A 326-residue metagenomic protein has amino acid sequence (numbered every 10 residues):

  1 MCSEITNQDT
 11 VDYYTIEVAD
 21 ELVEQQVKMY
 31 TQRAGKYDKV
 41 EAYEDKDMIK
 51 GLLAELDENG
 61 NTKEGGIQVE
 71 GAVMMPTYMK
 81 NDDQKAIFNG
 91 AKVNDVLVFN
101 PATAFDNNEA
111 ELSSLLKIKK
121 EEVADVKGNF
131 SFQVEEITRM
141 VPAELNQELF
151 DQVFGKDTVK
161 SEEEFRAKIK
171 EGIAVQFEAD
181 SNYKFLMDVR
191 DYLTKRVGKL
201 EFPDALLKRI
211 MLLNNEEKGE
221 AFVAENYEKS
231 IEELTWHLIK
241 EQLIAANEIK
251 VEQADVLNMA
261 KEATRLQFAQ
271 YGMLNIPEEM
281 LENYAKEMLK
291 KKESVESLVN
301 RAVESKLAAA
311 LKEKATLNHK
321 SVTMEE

Functional and structural regions predicted by a protein language model:
M1-E326: FKBP-type peptidyl-prolyl cis-trans isomerases
